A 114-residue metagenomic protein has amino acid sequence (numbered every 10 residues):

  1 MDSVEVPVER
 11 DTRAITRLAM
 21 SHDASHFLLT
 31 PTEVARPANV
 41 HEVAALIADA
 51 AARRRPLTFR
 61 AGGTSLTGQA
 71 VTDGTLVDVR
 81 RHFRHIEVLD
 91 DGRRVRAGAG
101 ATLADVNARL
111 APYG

Functional and structural regions predicted by a protein language model:
M1-S21: Conserved oxyanion/phosphate-binding beta-strand-loop segments in alpha/beta enzyme cores
V8, G74-V77: Active-site regions of enzymes building and remodeling cell-envelope glycoconjugates
E9, T16, A52-R54, F59: Short, intrinsically disordered low-complexity segments
H22-L57, D78-G114: N-terminal glycine-rich flavin-associated loop
R60-T64: Glycine-rich beta-strand-to-loop/alpha-helix junction loops that act as flexible
S65-T67, R84-H85: Short gly/pro/ser/thr-enriched loop/turn and capping motifs at secondary-structure boundaries
G68-D73, N107-R109: Short acidic, glycine/serine/threonine-rich loops at helix termini
